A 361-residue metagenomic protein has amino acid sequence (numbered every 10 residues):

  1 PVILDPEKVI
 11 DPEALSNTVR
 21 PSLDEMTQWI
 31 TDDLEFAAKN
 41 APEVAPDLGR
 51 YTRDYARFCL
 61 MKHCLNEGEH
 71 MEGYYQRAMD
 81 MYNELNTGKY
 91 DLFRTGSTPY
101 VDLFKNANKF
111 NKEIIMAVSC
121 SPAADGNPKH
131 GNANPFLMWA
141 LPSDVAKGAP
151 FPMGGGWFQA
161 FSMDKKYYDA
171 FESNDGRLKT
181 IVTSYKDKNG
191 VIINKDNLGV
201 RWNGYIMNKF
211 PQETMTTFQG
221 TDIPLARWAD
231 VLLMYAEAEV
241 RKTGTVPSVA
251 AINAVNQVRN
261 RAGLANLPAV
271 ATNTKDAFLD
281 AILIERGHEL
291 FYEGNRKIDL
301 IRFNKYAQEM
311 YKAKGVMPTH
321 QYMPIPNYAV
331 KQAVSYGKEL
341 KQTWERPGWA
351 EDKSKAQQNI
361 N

Functional and structural regions predicted by a protein language model:
P1-D24, E72-Q76: Short coil/linker segments at helix-helix boundaries
P1-V2, M26-A41, L48-N86, M116 (+4 more regions): Extended, hydrophobic/aromatic-rich amphipathic alpha-helical segments that build helical scaffolds
D11, L23, W29, F104-G155 (+5 more regions): Long, intrinsically disordered, low-complexity segments
A14-L15, P42-A45, Q212-F218: Flexible glycine/proline-enriched surface loops and loop-helix/loop-strand junctions
L15-P21, F218-D222, V240-T243: Second-shell loop/turn segments in exported
T27, T31-A38, P42, R50-K195 (+1 more regions): An aromatic- and glycine-enriched ligand-binding surface/loop that stacks and positions planar moieties
R94-S97, A265-N273: Cytochrome P450 fold signature focused on the C-terminal beta-domain
G190-W228, S354-N361: Active-site beta-strand/loop architecture of penicillin-binding DD-peptidases
